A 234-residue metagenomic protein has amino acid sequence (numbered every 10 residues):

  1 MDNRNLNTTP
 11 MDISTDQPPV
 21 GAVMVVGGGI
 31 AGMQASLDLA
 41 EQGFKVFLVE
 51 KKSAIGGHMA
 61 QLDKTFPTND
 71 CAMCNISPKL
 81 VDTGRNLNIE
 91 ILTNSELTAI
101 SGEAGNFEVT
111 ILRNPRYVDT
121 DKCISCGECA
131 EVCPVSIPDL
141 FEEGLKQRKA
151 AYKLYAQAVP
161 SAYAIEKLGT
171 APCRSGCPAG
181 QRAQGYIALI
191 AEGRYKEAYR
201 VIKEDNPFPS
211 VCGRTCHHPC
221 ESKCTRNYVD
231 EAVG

Functional and structural regions predicted by a protein language model:
M1-G234: Ferredoxin-type iron-sulfur electron-transfer modules and their immediate structural context
